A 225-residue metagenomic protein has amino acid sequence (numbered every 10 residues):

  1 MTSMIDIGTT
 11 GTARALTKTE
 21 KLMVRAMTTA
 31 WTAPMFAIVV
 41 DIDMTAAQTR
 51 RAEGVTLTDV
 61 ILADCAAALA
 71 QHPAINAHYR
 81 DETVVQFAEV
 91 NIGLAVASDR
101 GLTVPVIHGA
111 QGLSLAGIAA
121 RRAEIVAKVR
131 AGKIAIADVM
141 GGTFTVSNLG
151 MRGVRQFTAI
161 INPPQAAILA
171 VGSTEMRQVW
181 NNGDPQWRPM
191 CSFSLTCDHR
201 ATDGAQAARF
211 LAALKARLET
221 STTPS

Functional and structural regions predicted by a protein language model:
M1-S225: C-terminal catalytic/motor cores of large multi-domain enzyme assemblies
